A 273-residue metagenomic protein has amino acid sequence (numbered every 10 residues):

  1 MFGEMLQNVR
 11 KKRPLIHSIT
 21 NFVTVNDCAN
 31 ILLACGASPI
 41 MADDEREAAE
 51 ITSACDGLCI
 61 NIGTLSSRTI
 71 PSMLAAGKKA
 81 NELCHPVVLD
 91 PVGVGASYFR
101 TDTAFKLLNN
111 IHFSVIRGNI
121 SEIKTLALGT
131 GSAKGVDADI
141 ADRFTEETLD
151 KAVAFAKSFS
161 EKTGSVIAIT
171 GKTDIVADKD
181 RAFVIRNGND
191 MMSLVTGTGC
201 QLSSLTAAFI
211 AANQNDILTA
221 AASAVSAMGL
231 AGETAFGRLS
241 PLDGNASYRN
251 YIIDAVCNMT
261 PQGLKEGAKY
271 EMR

Functional and structural regions predicted by a protein language model:
M1-M41: Glycine-rich phosphate/adenosyl-contacting loop at the front of the ribokinase-like
I31, C35-C84, L89: Active-site cofactor/substrate anionic-group-binding motifs, chiefly glycine- and Lys/Arg-rich phosphate-binding loops
T69-G118: Glycine/small-residue-rich loop that forms an oxyanion/phosphate-binding "nest" at active or ligand-binding sites
R100-A182: Conserved phosphate/ATP/ADP-binding segment of small-molecule kinases
I185-T196: Short pre-catalytic strand/loop immediately N-terminal to key active-site residues, enriched for Gly-Thr
T196, L205-Y248: Conserved post-catalytic alpha-helical subdomain immediately downstream of the catalytic base and nucleotide-binding
L230-R273: Charged C-terminal helix
